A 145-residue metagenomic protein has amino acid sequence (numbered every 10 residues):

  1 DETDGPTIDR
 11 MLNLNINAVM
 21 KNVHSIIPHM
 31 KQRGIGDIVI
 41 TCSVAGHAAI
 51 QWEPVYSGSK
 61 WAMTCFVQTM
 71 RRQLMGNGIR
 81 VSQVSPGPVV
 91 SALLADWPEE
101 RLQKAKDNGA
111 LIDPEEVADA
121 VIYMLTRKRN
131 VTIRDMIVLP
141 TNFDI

Functional and structural regions predicted by a protein language model:
D1, I50-P54: Active-site loop immediately N-terminal to the catalytic Tyr-X3-Lys motif of short-chain dehydrogenase/reductase
D4-D9: Substrate-binding pocket helix/loop in short-chain dehydrogenase/reductase
V23, S59: Active-site helix of classical SDR
S25-G34: A short helix-coil junction within the Rossmann-fold of NAD(P)-dependent oxidoreductases
S43: Residue(s) in the substrate-gating loop at a strand-loop-helix junction that position the organic substrate next
A48, T69-I79: Active-site-adjacent segment of SDR/Rossmann-fold oxidoreductases
Q83-V84, K104-I145: C-terminal helical subdomain
